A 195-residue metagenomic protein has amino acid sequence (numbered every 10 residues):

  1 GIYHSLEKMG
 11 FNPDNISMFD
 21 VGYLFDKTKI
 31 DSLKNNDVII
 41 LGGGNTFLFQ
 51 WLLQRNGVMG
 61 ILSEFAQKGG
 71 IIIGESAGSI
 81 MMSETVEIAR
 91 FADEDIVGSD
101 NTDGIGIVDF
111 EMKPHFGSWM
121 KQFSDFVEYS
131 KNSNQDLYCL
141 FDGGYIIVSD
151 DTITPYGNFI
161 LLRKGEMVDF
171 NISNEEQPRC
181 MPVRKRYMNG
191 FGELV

Functional and structural regions predicted by a protein language model:
G1-E7, I88-V195: C-terminal and late-domain segments of enzyme folds
G1-V38, G42, F191-V195: N-terminal beta1-alpha1 cap of cysteine-dependent amidohydrolase-like domains
P13-N15, G42-F49, D109-P114: Short, basic, glycine/proline-bearing loop/turn elements
N15-M18, I40-L41, I72-E75, Y138-L140: General beta-strand structural signal in soluble alpha/beta enzymes
K29, V38-I40, T46, L53 (+1 more regions): Conserved PLP-enzyme active-site core in the AAT-like
N36, G44-A66, R179-M188, V195: Mature, structured domains of secreted/extracytosolic soluble proteins
W51-L52, V58-S118: Class I SAM-dependent methyltransferase SAM-binding "motif I" and its flanking Rossmann-like core
